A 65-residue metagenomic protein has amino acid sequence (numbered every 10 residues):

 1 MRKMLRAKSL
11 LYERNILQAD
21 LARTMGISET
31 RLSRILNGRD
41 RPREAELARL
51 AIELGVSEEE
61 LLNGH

Functional and structural regions predicted by a protein language model:
M1-L17: A short, Lys/Arg-rich alpha-helix, primarily the initiator
R2, E13, R39-P42, E53: Helix-turn-helix/winged-helix DNA-binding modules
R2-L5, E44-A48: Short alpha-helical elements of helix-turn-helix
L11, A22, A51: The alpha-helix within a helix-turn-helix
Y12, G26, N37-R39, A48: Residue-level detection of the helix-turn-helix DNA-binding "recognition helix"
N15-R34: Short alpha-helical DNA-recognition segment
A45-E60: DNA major-groove recognition helix of helix-turn-helix/homeodomain DNA-binding modules
N63-G64: Phosphate-coordinating loops and pocket residues in cytosolic domains that bind phosphorylated ligands
